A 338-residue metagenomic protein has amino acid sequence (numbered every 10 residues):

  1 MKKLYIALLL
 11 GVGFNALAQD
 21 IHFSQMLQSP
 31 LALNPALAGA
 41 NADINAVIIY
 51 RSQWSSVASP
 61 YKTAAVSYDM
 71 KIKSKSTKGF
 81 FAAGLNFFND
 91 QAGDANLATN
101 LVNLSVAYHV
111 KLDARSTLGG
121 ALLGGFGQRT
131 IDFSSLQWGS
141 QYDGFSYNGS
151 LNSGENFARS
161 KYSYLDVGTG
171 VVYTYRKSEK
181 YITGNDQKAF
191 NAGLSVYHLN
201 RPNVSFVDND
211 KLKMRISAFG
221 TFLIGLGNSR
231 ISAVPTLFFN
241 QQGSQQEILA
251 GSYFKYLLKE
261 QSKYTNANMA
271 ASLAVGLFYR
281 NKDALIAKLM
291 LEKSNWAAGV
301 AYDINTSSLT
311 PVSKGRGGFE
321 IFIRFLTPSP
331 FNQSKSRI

Functional and structural regions predicted by a protein language model:
M1-L4, D113: Positively charged n-region of N-terminal signal peptides that target proteins for export
K3-G13: Sec-dependent N-terminal signal peptides
Q19-I338: Subset of outer-membrane beta-barrel
